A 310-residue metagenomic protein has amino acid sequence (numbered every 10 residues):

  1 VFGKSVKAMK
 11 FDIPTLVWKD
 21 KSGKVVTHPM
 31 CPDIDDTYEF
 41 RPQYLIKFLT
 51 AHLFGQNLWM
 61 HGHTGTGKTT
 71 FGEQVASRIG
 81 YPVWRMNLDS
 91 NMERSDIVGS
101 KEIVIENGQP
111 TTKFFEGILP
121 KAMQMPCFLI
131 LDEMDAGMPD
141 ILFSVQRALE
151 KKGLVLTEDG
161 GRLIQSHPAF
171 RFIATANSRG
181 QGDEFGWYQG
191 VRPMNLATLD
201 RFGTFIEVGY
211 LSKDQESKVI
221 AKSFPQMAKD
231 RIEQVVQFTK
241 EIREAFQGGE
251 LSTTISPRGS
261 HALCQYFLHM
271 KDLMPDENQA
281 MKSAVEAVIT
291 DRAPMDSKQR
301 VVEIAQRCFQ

Functional and structural regions predicted by a protein language model:
V1-D230: AAA+ P-loop NTPase catalytic core and its hallmark functional loops
V1-Y38, P42-L45, Y210-S217, A221-Q310: Alpha-helical lid/collar subdomain of P-loop NTPases
